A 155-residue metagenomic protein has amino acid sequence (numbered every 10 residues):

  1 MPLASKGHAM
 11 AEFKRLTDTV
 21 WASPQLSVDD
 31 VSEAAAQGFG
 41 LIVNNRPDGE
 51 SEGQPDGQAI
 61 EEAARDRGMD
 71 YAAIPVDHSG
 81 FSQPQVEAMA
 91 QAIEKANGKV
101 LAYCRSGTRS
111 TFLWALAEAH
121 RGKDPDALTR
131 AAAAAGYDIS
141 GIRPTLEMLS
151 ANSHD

Functional and structural regions predicted by a protein language model:
P2-V100, F112-D155: Cys-dependent protein tyrosine phosphatase-like superfamily
C104: Short cysteine clusters
G107: Substrate/cofactor-recognition hotspot
